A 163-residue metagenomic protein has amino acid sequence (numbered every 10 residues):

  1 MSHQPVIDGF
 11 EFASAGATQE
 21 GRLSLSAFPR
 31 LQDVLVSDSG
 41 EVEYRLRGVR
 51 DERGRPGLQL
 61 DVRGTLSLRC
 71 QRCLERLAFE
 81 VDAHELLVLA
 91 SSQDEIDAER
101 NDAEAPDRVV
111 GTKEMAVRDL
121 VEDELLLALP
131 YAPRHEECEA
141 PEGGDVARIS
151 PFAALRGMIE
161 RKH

Functional and structural regions predicted by a protein language model:
M1-G16, E41-E43, A78-H163: Charge-rich, low-complexity linker and terminal segments
M1-S67: A positional/architectural concept
S24-S26, V49, R63-R69, H84-A90 (+2 more regions): Solvent-exposed residues in well-ordered beta-strands and their adjoining turns, especially edge/terminal strands
C70-C73, C138: Short cysteine clusters
